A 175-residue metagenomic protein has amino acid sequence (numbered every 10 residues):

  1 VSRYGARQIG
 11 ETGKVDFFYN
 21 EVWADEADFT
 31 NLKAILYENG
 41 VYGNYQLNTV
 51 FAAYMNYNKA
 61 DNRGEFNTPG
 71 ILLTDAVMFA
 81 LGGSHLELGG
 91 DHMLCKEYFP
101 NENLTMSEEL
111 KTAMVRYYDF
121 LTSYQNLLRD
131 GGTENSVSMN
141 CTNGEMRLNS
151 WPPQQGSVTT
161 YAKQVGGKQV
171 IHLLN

Functional and structural regions predicted by a protein language model:
V1-P153, A162-Q164: Glycan-processing catalytic domains of CAZymes
G156: Contiguous beta-strand/loop segments that form the cofactor/metal-binding neighborhood of enzyme cores
K168-N175: Short, well-ordered beta-strand segments enriched in hydrophobic/aromatic residues
